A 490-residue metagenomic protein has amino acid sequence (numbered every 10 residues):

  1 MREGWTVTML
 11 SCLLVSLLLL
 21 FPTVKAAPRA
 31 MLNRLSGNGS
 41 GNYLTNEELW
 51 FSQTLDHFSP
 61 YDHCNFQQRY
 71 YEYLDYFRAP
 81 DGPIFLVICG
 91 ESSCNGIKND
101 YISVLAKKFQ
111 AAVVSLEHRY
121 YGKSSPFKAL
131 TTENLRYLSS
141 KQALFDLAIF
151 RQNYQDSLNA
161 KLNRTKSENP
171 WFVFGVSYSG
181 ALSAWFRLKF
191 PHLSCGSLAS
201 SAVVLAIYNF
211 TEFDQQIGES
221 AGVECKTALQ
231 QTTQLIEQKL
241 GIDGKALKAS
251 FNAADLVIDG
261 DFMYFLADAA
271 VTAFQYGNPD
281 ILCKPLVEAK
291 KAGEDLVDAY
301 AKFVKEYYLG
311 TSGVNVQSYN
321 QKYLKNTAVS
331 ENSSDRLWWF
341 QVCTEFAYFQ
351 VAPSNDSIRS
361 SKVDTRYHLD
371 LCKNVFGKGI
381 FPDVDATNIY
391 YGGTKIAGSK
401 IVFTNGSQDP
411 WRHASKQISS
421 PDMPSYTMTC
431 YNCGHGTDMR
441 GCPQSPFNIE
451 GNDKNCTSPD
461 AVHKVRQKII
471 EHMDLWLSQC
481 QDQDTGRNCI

Functional and structural regions predicted by a protein language model:
R2-A112, Y137, K464, E471 (+1 more regions): Catalytic-loop region of hydrolases
K108-S125: Conserved alpha/beta-hydrolase
Y120-E133, Q152, Y208, D438-M439: Glycine-rich "HGGG/HGxG" loop immediately N-terminal to the catalytic nucleophile of the alpha/beta-hydrolase
N134-K161: Alpha/beta-hydrolase active-site loop
K161-S177: Alpha/beta-hydrolase fold nucleophile elbow
G175-W185, W411: Glycine-rich nucleophile elbow surrounding the catalytic serine of serine-hydrolase chemistry
H192-A292, A299: A catalytic-pocket lid/entrance helix-loop region that shapes and gates access to the active site across common
F262-I490: C-terminal subdomain of alpha/beta-hydrolase-fold enzymes, centered on the catalytic histidine and its supporting
